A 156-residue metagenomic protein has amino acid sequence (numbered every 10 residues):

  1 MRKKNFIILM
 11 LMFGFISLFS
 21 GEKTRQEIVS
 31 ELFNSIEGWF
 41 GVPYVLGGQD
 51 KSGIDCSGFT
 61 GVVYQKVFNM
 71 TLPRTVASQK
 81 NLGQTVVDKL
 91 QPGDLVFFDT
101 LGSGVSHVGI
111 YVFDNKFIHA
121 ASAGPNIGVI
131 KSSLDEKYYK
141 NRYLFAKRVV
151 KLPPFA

Functional and structural regions predicted by a protein language model:
M1-N5: Positively charged n-region of N-terminal signal peptides that target proteins for export
L11-F19: Hydrophobic h-region of N-terminal signal peptides that target proteins for export in Gram-negative bacteria
E22-K23, V42-P92: Catalytic cysteine-centered active-site loop
K23-E27, A77, Q84-V86, V105-S106 (+1 more regions): Aromatic- and glycine-rich peptidoglycan recognition patches
S30, N34, G38, G58-V62 (+3 more regions): Solvent-exposed, polar/charged alpha-helical surfaces in well-ordered, non-transmembrane soluble domains, broadly
G93-L95, N115: Structural motif
F97-F98, H119: A generic structural signal for residues embedded in beta-strands
